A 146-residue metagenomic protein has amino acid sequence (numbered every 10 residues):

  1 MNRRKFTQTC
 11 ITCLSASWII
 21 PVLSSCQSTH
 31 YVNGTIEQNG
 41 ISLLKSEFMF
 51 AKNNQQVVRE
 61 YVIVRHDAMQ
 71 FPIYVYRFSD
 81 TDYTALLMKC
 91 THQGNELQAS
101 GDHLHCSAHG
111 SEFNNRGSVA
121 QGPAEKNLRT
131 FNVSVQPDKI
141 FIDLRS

Functional and structural regions predicted by a protein language model:
M1-S25, T29-V32: N-terminal secretory signal peptides and thylakoid transit peptides that target proteins across membranes
Q27-K89, E96-Q98, N127-S146: N-terminal pre-ligand scaffold of iron-sulfur
C90, C106: Short cysteine-rich clusters marking metal-coordination/redox-active sites
Q93, H109: Short Cys/His-rich metal-coordination motifs, predominantly Zn2+-binding knuckles/fingers
S100-H105, G117-Q121: Short cysteine/histidine-rich zinc-coordinating motifs and their immediately flanking basic loops
R116-F131: Low-complexity, intrinsically disordered Gly/Pro/Thr-rich segments
